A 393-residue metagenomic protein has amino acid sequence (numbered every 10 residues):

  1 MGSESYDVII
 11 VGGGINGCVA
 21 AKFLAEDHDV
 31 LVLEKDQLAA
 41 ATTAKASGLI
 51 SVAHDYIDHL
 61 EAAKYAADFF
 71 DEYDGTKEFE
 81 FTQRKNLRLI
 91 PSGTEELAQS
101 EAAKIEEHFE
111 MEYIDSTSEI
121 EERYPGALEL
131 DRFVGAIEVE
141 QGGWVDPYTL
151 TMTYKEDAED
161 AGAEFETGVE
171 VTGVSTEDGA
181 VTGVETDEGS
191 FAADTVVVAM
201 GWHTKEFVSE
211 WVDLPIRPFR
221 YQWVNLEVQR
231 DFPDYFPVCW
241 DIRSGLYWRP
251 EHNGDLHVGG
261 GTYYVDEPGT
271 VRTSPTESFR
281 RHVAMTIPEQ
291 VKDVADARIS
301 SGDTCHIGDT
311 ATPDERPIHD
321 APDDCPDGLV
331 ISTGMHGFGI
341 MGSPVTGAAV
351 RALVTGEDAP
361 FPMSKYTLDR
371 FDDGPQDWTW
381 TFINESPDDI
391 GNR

Functional and structural regions predicted by a protein language model:
G2-N16, L31: Beta1/beta-strand and adjacent pyrophosphate-binding region of the FAD-binding site in flavoprotein oxidoreductases
V8-V11, V184, F191-H203, G347: Short hydrophobic core segments
C18, K22-F23, I50, F79-Q83 (+4 more regions): Active-site substrate-recognition segment that forms the wall of the catalytic cavity or substrate channel
A25-A44: Glycine-rich FAD pyrophosphate-binding loop
S47-G126, R243-Y247: Dinucleotide-binding Rossmann-like beta1-alpha1 core, especially the glycine-rich loop that anchors the ADP
E80-R88, Y113-T117, E121-T153, D160-A161 (+2 more regions): Helix-loop-beta segment of a Rossmann-like dinucleotide-binding subdomain
S118-E122, E277-P344, A348-D358, S364-P375: Flavin (FAD/FMN) cofactor-binding core of flavoprotein oxidoreductases
I137-D194: Helical element adjacent to the flavin cofactor pocket in flavoenzyme catalytic cores
